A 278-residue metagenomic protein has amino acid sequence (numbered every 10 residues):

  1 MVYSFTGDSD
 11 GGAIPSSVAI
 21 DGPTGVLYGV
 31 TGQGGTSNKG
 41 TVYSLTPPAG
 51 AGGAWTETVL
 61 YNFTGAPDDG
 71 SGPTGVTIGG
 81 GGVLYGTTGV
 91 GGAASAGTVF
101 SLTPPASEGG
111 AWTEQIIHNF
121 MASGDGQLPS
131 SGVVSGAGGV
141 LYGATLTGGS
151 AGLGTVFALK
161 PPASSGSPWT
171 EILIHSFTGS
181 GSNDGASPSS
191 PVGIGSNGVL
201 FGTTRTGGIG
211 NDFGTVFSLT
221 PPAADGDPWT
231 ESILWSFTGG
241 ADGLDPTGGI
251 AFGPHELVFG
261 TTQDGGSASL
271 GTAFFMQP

Functional and structural regions predicted by a protein language model:
M1-P278: Extracellular beta-propeller repeat domains
